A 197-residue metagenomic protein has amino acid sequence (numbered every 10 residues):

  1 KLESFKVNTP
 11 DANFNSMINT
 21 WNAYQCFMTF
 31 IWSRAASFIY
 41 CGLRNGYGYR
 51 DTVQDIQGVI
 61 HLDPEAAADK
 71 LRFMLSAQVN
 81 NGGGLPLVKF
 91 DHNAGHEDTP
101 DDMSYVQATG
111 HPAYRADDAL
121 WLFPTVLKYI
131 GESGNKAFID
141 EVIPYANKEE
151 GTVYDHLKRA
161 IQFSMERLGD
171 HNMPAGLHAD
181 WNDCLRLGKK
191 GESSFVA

Functional and structural regions predicted by a protein language model:
K1-F5, D11-N19, M28, I60-D63 (+4 more regions): Intrinsic structural disorder
K1-G46, D140-V142, A146-Y154: Acidic/polar, glycine-enriched structural segments that form the non-catalytic walls/loops of the carbohydrate-binding
L2-N8, R34-L43, R50-Q57, M103-G110 (+2 more regions): Glycine- and acidic
E3, M28-T29, R34, F38-Y40 (+4 more regions): A residue-level detector for conformationally permissive "hinge/kink" positions
F5, A12, N45-Y47, G83 (+3 more regions): Flexible, active-site-adjacent loop/turn segments at secondary-structure boundaries
F30-A36, P86-A113, A179-V196: Acidic/His metal-coordination segments adjacent to aromatic residues that form catalytic metal sites in metalloenzymes
C41-L43, A77, D183: Short, flexible coil/turn micro-motifs enriched in small/turn-prone residues
Y47, T52, I56-A67, L71-P174: Aromatic-rich carbohydrate-recognition surfaces in CAZymes
